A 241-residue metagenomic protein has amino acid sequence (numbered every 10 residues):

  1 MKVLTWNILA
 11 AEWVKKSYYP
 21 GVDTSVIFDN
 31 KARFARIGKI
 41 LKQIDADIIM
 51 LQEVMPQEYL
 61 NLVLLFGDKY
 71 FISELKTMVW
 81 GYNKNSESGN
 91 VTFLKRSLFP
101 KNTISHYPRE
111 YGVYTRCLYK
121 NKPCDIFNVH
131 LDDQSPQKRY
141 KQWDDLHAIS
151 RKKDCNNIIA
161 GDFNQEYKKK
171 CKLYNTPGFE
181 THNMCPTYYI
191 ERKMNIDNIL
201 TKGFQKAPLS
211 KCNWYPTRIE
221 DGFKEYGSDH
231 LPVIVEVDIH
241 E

Functional and structural regions predicted by a protein language model:
M1-L65, I239-E241: N-terminal, active-site-proximal structural segment of metallo-dependent hydrolase catalytic domains
I8, V54, V129-L131, D162-F163 (+1 more regions): Active-site metal-binding loops of divalent metal-dependent hydrolases
G21-I27, V129-R139: Surface-exposed cleft-lining segments at the edges of enzyme active sites
F28-I37, V54, N85, H106-R109 (+4 more regions): Soluble or luminal CAZymes and related metallo-dependent hydrolases
I48-F127, L131, S210-P216: Structured beta-strand-rich core segments of catalytic domains in phosphoester-bond hydrolases
R116-L118, Q137, K141, A148-I158 (+1 more regions): Metal-dependent phosphoester-hydrolase catalytic domains
